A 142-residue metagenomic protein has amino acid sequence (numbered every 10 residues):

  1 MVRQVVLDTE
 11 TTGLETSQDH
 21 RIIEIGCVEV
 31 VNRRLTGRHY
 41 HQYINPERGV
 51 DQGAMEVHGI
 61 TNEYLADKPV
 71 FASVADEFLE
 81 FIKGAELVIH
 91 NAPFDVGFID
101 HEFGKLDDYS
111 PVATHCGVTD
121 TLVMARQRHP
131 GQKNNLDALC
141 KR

Functional and structural regions predicted by a protein language model:
M1-C116, H129-R142: Conserved non-catalytic scaffold segment of RNase H-like nuclease domains
H115-M124: Histidine/lysine/aspartate-rich catalytic loop segments that bind and position anionic ligands
